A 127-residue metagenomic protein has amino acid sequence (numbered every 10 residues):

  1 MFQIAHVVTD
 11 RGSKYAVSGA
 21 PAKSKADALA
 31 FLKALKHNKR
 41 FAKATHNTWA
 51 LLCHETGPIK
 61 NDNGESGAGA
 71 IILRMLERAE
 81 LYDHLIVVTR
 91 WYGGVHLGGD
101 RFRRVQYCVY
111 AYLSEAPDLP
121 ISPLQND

Functional and structural regions predicted by a protein language model:
M1-S66, L76, S114-I121, Q125-D127: C-terminal regulatory domains involved in ligand/effector binding and gene-expression control
L51, D83-Y92: Glycine- and acidic-rich phosphate- and metal-coordinating loops
P58-I59, I86, V95-G98: Short small-residue beta-strand/loop micro-motif enriched in glycine and branched aliphatics
G67-G69, A79, R90-D127: Active-site-proximal loop/helix of nucleotide/amide-processing enzymes and allied scaffolds
A70-R74: TIR-domain catalytic/interaction hotspot
